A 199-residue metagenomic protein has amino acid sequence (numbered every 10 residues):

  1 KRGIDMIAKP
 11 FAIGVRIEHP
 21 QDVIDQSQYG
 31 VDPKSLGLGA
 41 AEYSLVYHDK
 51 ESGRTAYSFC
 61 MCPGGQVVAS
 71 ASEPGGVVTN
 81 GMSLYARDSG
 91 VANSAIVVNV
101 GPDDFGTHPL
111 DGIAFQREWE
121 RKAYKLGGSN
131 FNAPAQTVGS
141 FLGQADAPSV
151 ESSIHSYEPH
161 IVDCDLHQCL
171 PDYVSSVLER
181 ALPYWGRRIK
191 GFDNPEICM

Functional and structural regions predicted by a protein language model:
K1-M199: Residues forming the flavin
